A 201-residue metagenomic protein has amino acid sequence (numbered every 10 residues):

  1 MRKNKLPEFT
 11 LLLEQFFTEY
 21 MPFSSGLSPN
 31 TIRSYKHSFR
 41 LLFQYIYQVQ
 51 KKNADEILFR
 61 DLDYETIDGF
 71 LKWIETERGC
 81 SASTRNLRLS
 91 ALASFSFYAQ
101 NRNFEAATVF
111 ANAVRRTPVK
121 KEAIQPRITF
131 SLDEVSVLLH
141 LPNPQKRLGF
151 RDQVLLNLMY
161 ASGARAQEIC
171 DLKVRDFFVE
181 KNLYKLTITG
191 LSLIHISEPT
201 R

Functional and structural regions predicted by a protein language model:
M1-S197, R201: Conserved catalytic core of the tyrosine transesterase superfamily
